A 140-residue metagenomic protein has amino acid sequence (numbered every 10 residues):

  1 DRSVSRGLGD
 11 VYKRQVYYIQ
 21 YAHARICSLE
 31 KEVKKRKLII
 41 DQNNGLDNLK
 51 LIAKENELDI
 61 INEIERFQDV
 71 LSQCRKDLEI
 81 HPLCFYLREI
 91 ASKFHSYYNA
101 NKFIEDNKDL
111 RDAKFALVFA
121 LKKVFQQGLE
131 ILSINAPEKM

Functional and structural regions predicted by a protein language model:
D1-R2: Short, well-ordered junction/capping motifs at the entry into regular secondary structure
R6, D10-M140: Non-catalytic interaction-recognition regions
